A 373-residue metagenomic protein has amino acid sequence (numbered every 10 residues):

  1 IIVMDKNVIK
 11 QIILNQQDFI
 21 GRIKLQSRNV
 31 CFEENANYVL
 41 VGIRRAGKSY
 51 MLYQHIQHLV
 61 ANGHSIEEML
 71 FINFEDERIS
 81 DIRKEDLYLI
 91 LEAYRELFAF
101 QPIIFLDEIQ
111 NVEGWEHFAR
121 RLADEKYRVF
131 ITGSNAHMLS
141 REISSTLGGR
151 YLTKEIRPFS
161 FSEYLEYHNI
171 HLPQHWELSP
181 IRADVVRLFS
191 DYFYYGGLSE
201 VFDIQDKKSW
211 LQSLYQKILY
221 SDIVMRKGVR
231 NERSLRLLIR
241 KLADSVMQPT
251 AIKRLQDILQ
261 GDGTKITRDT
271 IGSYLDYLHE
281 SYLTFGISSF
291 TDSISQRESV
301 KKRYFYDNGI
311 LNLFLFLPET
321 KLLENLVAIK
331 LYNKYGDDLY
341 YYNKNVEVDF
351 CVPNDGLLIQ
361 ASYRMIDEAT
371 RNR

Functional and structural regions predicted by a protein language model:
I2, E68, F202-L357: Accessory nucleic acid-recognition modules appended to NTPase machines
D5-Q17, A136, E142-P249: Interdomain motor-coupling "hinge/lid" segment immediately C-terminal to the ATP-binding subdomain of NTP-driven enzymes
Q16-N35: Pre-Walker A adenine-sensing motif
L40: Hydrophobic anchor at the beta1->P-loop junction of P-loop NTPases
R44-R45: Walker A (P-loop) phosphate-binding loop of P-loop NTPases
K48-S49: Conserved lysine of the Walker
L70-P102: Short glycine-rich substrate-engagement loop in P-loop NTPases that contacts/grips substrate
E116-I131, S145: Conserved catalytic/switch belt of AAA+ P-loop NTPases
